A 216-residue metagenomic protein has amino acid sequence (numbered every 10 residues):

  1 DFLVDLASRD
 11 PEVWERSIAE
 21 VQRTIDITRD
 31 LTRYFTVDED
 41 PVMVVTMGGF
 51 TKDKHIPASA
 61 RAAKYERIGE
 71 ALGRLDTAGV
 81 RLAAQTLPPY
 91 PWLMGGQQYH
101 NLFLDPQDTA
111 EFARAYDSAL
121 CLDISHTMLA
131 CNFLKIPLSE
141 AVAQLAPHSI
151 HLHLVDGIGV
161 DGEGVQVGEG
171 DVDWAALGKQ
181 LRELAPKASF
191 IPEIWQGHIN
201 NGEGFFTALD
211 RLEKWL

Functional and structural regions predicted by a protein language model:
D1, M43-V45, A84, A119 (+1 more regions): Non-cysteine beta-strand/loop elements that form the S-adenosyl-L-methionine
D1-F2, M47-T51, T86-Y90, I124-M128 (+2 more regions): Active-site-proximal loop/turn and secondary-structure-junction residues that shape catalytic pockets, frequently
L6-A119, L129: Active-site acidic/histidine proton-transfer and metal-coordination neighborhood in alpha/beta enzyme cores
A7-S8, E12-W14, A58, Q97-F103 (+2 more regions): Gly/Pro-rich active-site loop or hairpin
S17, T28, L82, D123 (+3 more regions): Conserved, mostly hydrophobic/aromatic
I25-R29, G178, E213: Short, well-ordered amphipathic alpha-helices
N201-L216: C-terminal helical cap(s) of enzyme catalytic domains, especially alpha/beta-barrels
